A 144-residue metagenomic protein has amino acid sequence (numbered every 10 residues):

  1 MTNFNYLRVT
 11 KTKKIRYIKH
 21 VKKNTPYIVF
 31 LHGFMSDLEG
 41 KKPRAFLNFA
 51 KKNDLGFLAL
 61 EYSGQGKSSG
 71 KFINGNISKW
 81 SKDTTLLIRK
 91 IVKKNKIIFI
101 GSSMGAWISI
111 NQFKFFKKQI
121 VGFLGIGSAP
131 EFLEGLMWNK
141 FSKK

Functional and structural regions predicted by a protein language model:
M1-K23: N-terminal cap/lid segment of alpha/beta-hydrolase-fold proteins
K11, W107, Q119-K144: The alpha/beta-hydrolase serine catalytic core
T25-G33: Short beta-strand element of the alpha/beta-hydrolase
M35-K41: Short substrate-entry loop that stabilizes the transition state in hydrolases
P43, L47-S69: Conserved alpha/beta-hydrolase
Q65-I91: Catalytic nucleophile-loop/oxyanion-hole region of alpha/beta-hydrolase and closely related hydrolase-like folds
F99-G101, I126: Short beta-strand immediately N-terminal to the catalytic nucleophile in serine-hydrolase-like folds
G101-S109: Gly/Ala-rich beta-loop-alpha elbow adjacent to hydrolase catalytic centers
